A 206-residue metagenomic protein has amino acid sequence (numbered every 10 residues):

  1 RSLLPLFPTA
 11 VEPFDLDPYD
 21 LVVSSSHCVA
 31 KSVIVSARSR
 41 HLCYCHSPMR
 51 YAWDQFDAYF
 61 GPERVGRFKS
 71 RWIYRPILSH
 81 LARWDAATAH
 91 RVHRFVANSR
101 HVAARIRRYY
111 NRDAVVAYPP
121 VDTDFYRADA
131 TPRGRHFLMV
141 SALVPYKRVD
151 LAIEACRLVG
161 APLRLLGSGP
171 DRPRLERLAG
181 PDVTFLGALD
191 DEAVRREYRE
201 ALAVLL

Functional and structural regions predicted by a protein language model:
R1-K31: Active-site donor-binding segments of glycosyltransferases and PAPS-dependent sulfotransferases
Y19, V92, A201: An anion/phosphate-binding loop that grips the pyrophosphate of nucleotide cofactors and donors
L21-S24, V35-R67, V115: Active-site proximal beta-strand in glycosyltransferases
G61-F95, A103-A104: Membrane-proximal helix-turn-helix segments that form the acceptor-binding/catalytic region of lipid-linked
A104, R108, V121-R135, E176: Acidic anion/phosphate-binding donor-loop and adjacent secondary structure in glycosyltransferase catalytic cores
R127-K147, I153-R164: Conserved donor-binding/catalytic core segment of Leloir-type glycosyltransferases
F137, R199-L206: Acidic donor-binding loop of glycosyltransferase active sites
P173-R196: Nucleotide-activated donor-binding/catalytic signature segment of Leloir-type glycosyltransferases, i.e., the conserved
